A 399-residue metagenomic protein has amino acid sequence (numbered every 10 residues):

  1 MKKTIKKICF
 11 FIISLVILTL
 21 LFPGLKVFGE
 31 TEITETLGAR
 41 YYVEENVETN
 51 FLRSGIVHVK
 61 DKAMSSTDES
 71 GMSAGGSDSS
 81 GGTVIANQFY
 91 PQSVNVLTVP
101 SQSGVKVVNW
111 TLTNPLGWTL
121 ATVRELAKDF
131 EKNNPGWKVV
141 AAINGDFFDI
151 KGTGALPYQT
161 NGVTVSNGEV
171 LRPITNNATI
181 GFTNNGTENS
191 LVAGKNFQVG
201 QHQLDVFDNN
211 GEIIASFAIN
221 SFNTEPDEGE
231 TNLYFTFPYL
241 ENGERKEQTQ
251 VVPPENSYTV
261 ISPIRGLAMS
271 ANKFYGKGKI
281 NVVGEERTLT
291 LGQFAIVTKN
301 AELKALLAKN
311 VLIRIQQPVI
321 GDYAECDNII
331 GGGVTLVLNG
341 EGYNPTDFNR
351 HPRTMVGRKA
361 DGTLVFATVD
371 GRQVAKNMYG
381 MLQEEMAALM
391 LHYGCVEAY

Functional and structural regions predicted by a protein language model:
M1-I5: N-terminal secretory signal peptides that target proteins for export/translocation
K6-K26: Sec-dependent N-terminal signal peptides of Gram-positive bacterial secreted proteins and lipoproteins
I8, V108-E125, G371-A388: A short, flexible low-complexity segment enriched in Lys/Arg and Gly/Pro that occurs in N-terminal basic tails
I12, S93, N176, I330-G332 (+1 more regions): A generic structural signal for well-ordered coil/turn residues at beta-strand boundaries that shape enzyme active-site
L25-G276, N281-L291: Zymogen propeptides
P100, T183, V283, V297-K299 (+2 more regions): A structural detector for beta-sheet-dominated domains
V282-G284, G292-T298, L307: Acidic, glycine-rich loop-and-beta core segments that form the ion-binding/anion-interacting portion of active sites
K299-Y399: Extended C-terminal subregions enriched in glycine
